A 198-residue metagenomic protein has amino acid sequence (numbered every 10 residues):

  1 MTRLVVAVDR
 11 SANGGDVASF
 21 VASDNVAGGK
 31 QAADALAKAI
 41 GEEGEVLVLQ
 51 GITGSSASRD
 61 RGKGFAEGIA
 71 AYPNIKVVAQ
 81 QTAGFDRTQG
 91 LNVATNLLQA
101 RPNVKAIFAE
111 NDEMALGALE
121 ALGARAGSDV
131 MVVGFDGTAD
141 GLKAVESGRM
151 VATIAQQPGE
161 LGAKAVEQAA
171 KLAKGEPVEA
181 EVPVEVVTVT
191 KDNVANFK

Functional and structural regions predicted by a protein language model:
M1-K198: A residue-level marker of the well-folded mature domains of exported/periplasmic proteins
